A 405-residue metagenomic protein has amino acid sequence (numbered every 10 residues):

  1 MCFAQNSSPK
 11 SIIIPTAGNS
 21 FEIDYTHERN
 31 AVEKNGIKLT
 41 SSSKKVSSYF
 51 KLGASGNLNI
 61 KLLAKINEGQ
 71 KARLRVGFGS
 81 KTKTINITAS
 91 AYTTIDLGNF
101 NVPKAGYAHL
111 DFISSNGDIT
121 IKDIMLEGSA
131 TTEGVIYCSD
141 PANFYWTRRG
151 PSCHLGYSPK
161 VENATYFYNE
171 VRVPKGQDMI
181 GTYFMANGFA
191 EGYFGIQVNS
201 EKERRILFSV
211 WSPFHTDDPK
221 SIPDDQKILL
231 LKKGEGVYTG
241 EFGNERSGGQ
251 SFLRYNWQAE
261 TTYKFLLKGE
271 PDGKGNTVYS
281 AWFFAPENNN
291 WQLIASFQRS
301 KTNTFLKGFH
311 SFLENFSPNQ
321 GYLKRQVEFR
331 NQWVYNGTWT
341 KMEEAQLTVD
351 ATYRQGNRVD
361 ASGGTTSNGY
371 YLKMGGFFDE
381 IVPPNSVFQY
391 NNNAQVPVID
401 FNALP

Functional and structural regions predicted by a protein language model:
Q5-N256, K264-P271, G275-P405: Extracytoplasmic
